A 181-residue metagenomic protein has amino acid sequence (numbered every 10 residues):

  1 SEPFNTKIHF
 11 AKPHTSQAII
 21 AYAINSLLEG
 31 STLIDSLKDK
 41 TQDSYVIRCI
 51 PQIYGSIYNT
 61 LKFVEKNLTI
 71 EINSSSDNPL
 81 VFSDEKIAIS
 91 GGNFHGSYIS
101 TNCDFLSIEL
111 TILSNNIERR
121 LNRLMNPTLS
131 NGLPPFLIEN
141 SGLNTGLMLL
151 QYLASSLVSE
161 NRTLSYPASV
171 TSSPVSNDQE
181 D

Functional and structural regions predicted by a protein language model:
S1-N115, N131: Accessory "access/gating" subregions that flank catalytic or transport cores
H95-D181: C-terminal catalytic subdomain
